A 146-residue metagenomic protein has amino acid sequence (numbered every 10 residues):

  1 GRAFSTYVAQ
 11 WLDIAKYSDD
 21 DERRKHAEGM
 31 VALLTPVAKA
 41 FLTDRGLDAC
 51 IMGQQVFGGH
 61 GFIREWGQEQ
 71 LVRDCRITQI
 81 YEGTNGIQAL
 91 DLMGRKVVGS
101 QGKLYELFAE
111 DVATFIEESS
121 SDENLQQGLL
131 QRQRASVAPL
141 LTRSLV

Functional and structural regions predicted by a protein language model:
G1-V146: Flavin-dependent oxidoreductase catalytic core characteristic of acyl-CoA dehydrogenase/oxidase-like enzymes
